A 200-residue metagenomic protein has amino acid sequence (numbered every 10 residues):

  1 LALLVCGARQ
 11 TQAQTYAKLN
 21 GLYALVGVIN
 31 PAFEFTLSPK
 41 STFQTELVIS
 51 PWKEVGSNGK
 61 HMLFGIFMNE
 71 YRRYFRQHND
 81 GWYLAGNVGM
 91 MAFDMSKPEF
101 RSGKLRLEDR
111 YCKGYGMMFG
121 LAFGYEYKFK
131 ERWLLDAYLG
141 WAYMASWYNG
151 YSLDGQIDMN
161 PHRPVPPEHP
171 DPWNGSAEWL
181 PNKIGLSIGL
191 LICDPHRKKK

Functional and structural regions predicted by a protein language model:
L1-Y16, I188: Bacterial Sec-dependent N-terminal signal peptides
Q10-A17, D158-P166, C193-K200: Sec-dependent signal peptide cleavage junction
Q14-Y16, W52-K53, G103-D109, V165-W173: Extracytoplasmic loops and strand-loop junctions of Gram-negative outer membrane beta-barrel proteins
T15-A17, G27-P31, G65-N69, M117-F123 (+2 more regions): Hydrophobic, lipid-facing positions within transmembrane beta-strands of outer-membrane proteins
N20-L22: Surface-exposed loop and edge beta-strand positions of immunoglobulin-like domains
F35-A137, L190, P195: Gram-negative (and chloroplast) outer-membrane scaffold detector with strong preference for beta-barrel transmembrane
Y74, E178-K200: Outer-membrane beta-barrel "beta-signal"
G89-F93, G140-Q156: Short, solvent-exposed beta-strand-terminating loops
